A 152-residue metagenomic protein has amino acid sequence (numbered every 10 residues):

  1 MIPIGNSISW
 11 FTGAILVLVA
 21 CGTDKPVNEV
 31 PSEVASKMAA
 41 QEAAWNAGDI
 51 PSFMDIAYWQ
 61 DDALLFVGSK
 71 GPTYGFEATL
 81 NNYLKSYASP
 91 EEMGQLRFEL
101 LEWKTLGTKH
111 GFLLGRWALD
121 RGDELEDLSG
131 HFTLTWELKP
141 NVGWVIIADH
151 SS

Functional and structural regions predicted by a protein language model:
M1-F11: Bacterial N-terminal signal peptides that target proteins for export
S9-V19: Bacterial N-terminal signal peptides
C21-S52, I56: Short, low-complexity N-terminal intrinsically disordered segments enriched in polar/charged residues
I50-T105, K109: A solvent-exposed, acidic/Ser-Thr-rich amphipathic alpha-helical stretch
Y83-L84, F98-K104, W117-L119, H131-L138: Hydrophobic/aromatic beta-strand elements that line small-molecule binding cavities or substrate pockets in beta-rich
E91, L119-D127: Short, cysteine-centered beta-strand-loop-beta hairpins and adjacent loop/turn segments enriched in charged/polar
T108-W117: A short hydrophobic beta-strand element
S129-S152: Short beta-strand edge/turn micro-motifs at domain boundaries
